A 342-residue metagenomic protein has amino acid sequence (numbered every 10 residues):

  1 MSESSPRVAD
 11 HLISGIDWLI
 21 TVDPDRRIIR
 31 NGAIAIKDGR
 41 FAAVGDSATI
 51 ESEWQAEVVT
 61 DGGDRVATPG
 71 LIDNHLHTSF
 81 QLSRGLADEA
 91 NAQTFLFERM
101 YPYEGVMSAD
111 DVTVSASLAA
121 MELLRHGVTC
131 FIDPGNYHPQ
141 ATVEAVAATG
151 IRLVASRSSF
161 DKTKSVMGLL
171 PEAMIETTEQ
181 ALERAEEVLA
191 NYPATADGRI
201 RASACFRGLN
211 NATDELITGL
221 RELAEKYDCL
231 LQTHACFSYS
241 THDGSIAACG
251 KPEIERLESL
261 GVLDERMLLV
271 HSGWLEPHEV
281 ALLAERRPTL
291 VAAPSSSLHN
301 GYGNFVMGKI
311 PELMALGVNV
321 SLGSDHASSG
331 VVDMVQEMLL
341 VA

Functional and structural regions predicted by a protein language model:
M1-E53, V66: N-terminal metal-binding scaffold of metallo-dependent hydrolase/deaminase domains
R7-G15, E51-Q93, S117, M121-R125: Replace "His-x-His-based motif
I16, I34, G39, D64 (+10 more regions): Divalent metal-coordination and catalytic microenvironments
D17, P252, S259-R266, G308-A342: His/Asp/Glu-enriched, well-ordered alpha-helical/loop segment that forms or immediately abuts the divalent-metal
R84-I151, A181-D197: Alpha-helical scaffold segments that flank or form the walls of functional sites
E144-G273, H278: Metal-coordinating catalytic core of metallo-dependent amide/deamination hydrolases
R157-D161, F237, P294-H299, H326: Short, acidic/turn-prone active-site loops that include or flank metal/cofactor- and phosphate-binding residues
A284, T289-V318, L322-S324: A conserved active-site cap/scaffold subdomain adjacent to cofactor or substrate pockets
